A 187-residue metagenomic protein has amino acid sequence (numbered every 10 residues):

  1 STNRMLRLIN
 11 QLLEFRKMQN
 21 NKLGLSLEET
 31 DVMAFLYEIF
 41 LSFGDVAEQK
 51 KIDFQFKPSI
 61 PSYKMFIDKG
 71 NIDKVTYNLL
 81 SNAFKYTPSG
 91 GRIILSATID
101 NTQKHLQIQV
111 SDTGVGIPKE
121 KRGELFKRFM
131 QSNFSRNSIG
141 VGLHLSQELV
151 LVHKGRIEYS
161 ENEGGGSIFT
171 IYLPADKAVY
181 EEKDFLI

Functional and structural regions predicted by a protein language model:
S1-M5: Short alpha-helical segment of the dimerization/phosphotransfer core of two-component systems
R16-L27: Helix-loop junction within the histidine kinase core
S26-D31, E48, D53-Y63: Conserved catalytic submotifs in the C-terminal HATPase_c
D45, V115-G116: Glycine-rich G1-box
A83-F84: Short helix-loop "hinge" at the ATP-lid/N-box region of the Bergerat-fold HATPase_c
I117-F129, L186: Short conserved segment of the HATPase_c
